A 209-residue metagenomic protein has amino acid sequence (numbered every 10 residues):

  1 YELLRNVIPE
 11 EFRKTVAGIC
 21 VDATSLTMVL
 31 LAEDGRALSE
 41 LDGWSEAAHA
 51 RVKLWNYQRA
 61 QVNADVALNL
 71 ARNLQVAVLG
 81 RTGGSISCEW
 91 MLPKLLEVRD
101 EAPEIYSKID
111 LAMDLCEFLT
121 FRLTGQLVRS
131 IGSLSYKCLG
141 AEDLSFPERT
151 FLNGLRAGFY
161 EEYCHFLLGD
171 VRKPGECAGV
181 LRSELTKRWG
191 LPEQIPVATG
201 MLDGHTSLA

Functional and structural regions predicted by a protein language model:
E2-A209: Glycine-rich phosphate-binding/catalytic subdomain of phosphoryl-transfer and nucleotide/sugar-phosphate-processing
